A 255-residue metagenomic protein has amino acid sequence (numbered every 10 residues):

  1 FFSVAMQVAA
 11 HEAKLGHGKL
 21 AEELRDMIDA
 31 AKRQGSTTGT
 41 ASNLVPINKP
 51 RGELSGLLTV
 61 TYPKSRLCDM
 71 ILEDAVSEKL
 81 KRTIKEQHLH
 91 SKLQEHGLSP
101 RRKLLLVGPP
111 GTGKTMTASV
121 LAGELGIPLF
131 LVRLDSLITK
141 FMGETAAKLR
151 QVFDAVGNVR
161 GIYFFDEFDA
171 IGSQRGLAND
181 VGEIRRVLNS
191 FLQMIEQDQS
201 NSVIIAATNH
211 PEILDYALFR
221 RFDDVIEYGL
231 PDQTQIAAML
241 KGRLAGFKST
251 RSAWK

Functional and structural regions predicted by a protein language model:
F1-K85: AAA+ P-loop ATPase mechanoenzymes
A13-H17, G246, K255: AAA+ ATPase "lid" subdomain C-terminal helix
K19, E23, Y163, R251-A253: Alpha-helix N-cap and coil->helix boundary residues
T61-S65, S173, S249-K255: Short conserved motifs of the RecA-like P-loop NTPase core
A75-K79, K85-R251: Walker A/P-loop NTP-binding motif of AAA+ ATPase domains
